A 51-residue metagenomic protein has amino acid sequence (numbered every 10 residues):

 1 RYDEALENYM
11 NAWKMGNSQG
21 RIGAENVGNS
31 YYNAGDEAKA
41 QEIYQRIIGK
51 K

Functional and structural regions predicted by a protein language model:
R1-E4, S18-Q19: Structural signature of alpha-solenoid helical repeat junctions
Y9, G16, K50-K51: Alpha-helical junction/boundary sensor with strong preference for TPR arrays
Y31-Y32: Residue at a conserved register position within TPR or TPR-like alpha-solenoid repeats
